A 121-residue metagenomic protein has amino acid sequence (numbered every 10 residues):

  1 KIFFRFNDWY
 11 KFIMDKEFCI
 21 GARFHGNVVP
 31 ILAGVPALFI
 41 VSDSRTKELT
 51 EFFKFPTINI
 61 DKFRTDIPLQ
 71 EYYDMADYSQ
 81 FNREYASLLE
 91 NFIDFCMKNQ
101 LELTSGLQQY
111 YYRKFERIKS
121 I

Functional and structural regions predicted by a protein language model:
K1-I121: Active-site anion-handling motifs in enzyme catalytic cores
